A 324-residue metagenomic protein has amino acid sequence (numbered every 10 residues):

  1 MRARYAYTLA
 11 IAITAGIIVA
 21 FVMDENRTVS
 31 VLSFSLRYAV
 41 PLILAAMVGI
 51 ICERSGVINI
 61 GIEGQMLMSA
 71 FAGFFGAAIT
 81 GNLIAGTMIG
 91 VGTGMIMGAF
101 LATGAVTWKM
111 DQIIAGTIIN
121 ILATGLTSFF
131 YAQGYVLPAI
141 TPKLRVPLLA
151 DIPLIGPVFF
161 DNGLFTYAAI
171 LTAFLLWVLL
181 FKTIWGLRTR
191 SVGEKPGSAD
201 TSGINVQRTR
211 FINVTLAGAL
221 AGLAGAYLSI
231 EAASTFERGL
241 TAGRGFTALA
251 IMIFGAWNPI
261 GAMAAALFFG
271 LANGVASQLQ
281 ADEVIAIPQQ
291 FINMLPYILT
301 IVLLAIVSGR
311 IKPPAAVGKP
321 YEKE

Functional and structural regions predicted by a protein language model:
M1-G16, E194-R208, L279-E324: Cytosolic-side transmembrane-helix boundaries in multi-pass membrane proteins
Y7-A20, A45, T124-S128, A168-V178 (+4 more regions): Hydrophobic core segments of alpha-helical transmembrane domains in multi-pass membrane transport and ion-translocation
D24-F34, L180, A217-A250, Q280 (+1 more regions): Inter-helical junctions in multi-pass inner-membrane proteins, predominant in energy-converting antiporter-like
S30-L83, T87, G92-I113, I253-W257: Single transmembrane alpha-helix segments in multi-pass membrane proteins
I51-A72, V106-I119, R188, I212 (+5 more regions): Short, non-helical or kinked segments that cap or interrupt transmembrane helices
A102-A132, I140-L144, A169, L240-M252 (+2 more regions): Pore- or pathway-lining transmembrane helices of multi-pass membrane proteins that form conduits for solutes/ions
A123-K182, E283-I292, G318-K323: Transmembrane helix-bundle core of multi-pass membrane transporters and related energy-transducing complexes
V158-F236, P259, A264: Helix-loop-helix "hairpin" substructures at the membrane interface of multi-pass membrane proteins
